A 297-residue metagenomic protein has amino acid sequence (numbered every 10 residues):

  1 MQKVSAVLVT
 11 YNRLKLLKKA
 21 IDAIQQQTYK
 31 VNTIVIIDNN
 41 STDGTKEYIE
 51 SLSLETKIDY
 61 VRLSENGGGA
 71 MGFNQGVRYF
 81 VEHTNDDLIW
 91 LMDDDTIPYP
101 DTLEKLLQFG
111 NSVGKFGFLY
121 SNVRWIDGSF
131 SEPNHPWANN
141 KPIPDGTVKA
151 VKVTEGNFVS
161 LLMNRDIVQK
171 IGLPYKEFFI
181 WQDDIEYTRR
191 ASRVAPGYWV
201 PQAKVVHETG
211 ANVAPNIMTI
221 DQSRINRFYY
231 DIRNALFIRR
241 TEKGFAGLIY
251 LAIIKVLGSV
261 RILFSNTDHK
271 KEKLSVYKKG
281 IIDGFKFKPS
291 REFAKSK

Functional and structural regions predicted by a protein language model:
D22-V31: Short, acidic, metal-binding catalytic loop of nucleotide-sugar glycosyltransferases
A23, D38-E47, E65, T96-I97: A conserved acidic beta->alpha catalytic loop
E50-M71, Q75-Y79: Conserved donor nucleotide-binding strand/loop of the catalytic core
N85-D95: Short beta-strand-to-loop acidic/aromatic patch adjacent to the donor-nucleotide binding site
D101-P133: Conserved donor NDP-sugar-binding/catalytic core segment of glycosyltransferases
P144-M163: A recurrent flexible, glycine/aromatic-enriched loop bordering the glycosyltransferase active site that acts as
L161, I167-G172, E177-A203: A short, conserved alpha-helix in the catalytic core of glycosyltransferases
G244-K297: Non-catalytic, C-terminal membrane-associated alpha-helical segments of glycosyltransferases
